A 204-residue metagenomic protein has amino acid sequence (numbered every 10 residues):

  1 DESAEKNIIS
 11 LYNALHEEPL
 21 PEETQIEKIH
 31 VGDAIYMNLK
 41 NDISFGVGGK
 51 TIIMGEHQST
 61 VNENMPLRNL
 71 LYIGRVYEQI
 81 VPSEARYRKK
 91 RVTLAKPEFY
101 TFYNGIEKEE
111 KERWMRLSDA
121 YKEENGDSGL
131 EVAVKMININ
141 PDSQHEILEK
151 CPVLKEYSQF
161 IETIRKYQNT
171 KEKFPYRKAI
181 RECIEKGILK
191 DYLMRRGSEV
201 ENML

Functional and structural regions predicted by a protein language model:
D1-L204: Elongated, amphipathic alpha-helical interaction scaffolds
